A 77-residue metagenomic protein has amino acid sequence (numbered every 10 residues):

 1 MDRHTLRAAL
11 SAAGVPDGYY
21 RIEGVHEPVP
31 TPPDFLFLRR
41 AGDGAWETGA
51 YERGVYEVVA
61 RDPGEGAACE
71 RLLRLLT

Functional and structural regions predicted by a protein language model:
M1-V29: Negatively charged, low-complexity tracts enriched in Asp/Glu with abundant Ser/Thr
L6, P32-D34, C69-L72: Terminal low-complexity, poorly structured segments
A13, D17, E23, A41-D43 (+2 more regions): Feature targets compositionally biased, intrinsically disordered low-complexity regions with long contiguous runs
P30-E57, L75-T77: Short aromatic-glycine-(Arg/Gly/Cys) micro-motifs in beta-strand/loop hairpins
V59-R61: Residue-level detector of high-confidence beta-strand sites
P63-T77: A short, charged, amphipathic alpha-helix used as a generic interaction element across diverse proteins
